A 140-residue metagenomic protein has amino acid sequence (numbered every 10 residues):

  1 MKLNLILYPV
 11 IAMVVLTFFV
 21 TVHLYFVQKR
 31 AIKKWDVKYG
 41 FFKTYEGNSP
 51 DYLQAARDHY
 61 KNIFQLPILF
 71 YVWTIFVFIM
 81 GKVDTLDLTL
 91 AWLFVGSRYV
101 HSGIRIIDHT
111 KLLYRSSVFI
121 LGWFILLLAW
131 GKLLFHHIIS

Functional and structural regions predicted by a protein language model:
N4-F41: N-terminal signal-anchor transmembrane alpha helix
P9-M13, L90-F94, G122-I125: Hydrophobic alpha-helical transmembrane segments of polytopic
K43-I68: Membrane interfacial helix-start motif at the N-side
K61-F76, L126: Core segments of transmembrane alpha-helices that mediate helix-helix packing or line hydrophobic substrate/ligand
V72-V95: Short alpha-helical packing/oligomerization segments
I75-I79, S102-G103, L134: Alpha-helical transmembrane segments of multipass membrane proteins
S102-I125: Interfacial loop-to-transmembrane junctions
W130-S140: Juxtamembrane boundary at the C-terminal end of a transmembrane helix
